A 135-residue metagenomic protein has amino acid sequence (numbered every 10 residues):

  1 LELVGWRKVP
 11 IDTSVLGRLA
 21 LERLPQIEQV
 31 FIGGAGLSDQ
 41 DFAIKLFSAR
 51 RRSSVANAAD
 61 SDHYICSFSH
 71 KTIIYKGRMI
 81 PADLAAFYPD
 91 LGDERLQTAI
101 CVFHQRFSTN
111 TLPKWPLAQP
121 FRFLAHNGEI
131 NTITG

Functional and structural regions predicted by a protein language model:
L1-G135: N-terminal segments that mediate ammonia production and transfer in glutamine-dependent amidotransferase systems
